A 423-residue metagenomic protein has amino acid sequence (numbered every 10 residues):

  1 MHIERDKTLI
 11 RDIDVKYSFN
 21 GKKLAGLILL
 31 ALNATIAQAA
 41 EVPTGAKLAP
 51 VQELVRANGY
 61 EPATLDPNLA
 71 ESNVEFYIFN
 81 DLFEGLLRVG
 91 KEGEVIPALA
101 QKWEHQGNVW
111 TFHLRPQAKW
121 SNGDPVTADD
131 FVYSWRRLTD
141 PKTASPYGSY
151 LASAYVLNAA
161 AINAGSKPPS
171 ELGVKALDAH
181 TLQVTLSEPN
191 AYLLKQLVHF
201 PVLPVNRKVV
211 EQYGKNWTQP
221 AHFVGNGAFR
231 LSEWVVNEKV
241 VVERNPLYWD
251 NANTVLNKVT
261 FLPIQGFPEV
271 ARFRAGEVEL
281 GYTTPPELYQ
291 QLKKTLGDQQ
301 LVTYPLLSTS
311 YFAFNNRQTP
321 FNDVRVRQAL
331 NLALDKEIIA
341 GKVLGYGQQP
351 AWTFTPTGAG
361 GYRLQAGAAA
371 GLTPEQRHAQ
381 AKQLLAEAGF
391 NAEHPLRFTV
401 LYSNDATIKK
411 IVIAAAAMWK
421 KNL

Functional and structural regions predicted by a protein language model:
A57-N108, R136, T143, H222-G225: N-terminal lobe/hinge region of extracytoplasmic solute-binding protein
G59-F76, L99, D124, P146-Y147 (+3 more regions): A structural "hinge/loop" feature
K102-Y150, Q183, R272-A275, P320-N322: Aromatic- and charge-enriched surface segment that lines or borders ligand/interaction sites
A160, G165-P169, K175, A179-H180 (+5 more regions): Gly/Pro-rich hinge or "lid" segments in bacterial periplasmic/extracellular proteins
W217, P246-Q291, A416: Ligand-site clamp/hinge motif
V236, H378, K382-L423: Ligand/substrate-recognition segments at binding pockets and active sites
E243-L247, Y304-A329, A333, K342: A bilobed periplasmic-binding-protein/Venus flytrap-type ligand-binding module shared by bacterial periplasmic
Q349-E387, N404-K410: Structural transition elements
